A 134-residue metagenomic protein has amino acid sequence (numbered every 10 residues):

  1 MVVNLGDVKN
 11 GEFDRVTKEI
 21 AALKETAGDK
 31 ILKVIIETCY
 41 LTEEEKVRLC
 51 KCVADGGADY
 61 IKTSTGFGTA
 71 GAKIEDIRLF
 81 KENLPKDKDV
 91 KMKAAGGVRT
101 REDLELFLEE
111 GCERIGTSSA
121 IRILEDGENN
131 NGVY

Functional and structural regions predicted by a protein language model:
M1-M92, T100-I121, D126, V133-Y134: Alpha/beta enzyme core
